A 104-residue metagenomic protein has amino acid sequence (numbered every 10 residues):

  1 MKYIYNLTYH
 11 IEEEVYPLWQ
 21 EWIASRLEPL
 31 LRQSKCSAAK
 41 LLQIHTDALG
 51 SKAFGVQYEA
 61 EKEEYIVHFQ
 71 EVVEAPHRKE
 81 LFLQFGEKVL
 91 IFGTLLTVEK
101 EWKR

Functional and structural regions predicted by a protein language model:
M1-Y3, S34: Coil-to-beta-strand transition motifs
Y3-H10, L41-V73: Short, well-ordered beta-strand segments in beta-rich or mixed alpha/beta enzyme and ligand-binding folds
Y9-V15, L95-L96: Intrinsically disordered, low-complexity regions enriched in Ser/Pro/Gly/Gln/His and often acidic
V15, E64-I66, E101: Residue-level signal for secondary-structure boundary sites
V15-L41, R78-K79: Short amphipathic alpha-helical segments
L31, T46-A48, L83: Generic marker of residues within folded, mature protein domains
Q33-A38, E59-L95: An amphipathic, aromatic/His-enriched active-site/gating alpha helix that lines ligand/cofactor pockets
T97-R104: Short, low-order "capping/linker" segments at domain edges
